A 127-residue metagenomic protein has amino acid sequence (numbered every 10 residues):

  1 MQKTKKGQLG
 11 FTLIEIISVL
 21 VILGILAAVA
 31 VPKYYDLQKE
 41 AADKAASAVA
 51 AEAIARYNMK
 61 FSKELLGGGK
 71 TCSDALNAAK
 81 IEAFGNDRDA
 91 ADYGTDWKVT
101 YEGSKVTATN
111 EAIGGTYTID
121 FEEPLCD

Functional and structural regions predicted by a protein language model:
M1-F11: N-terminal leader/signal peptides at the extreme start of proteins
Q2-K3, A30, N77: Short, low-complexity interaction segments enriched in Ser/Thr/Pro/Gly
I17-K33: Alpha-helical hydrophobic helix detector
A41-G68: Membrane-proximal N-terminal amphipathic helix
S62-G115: Extracellular/periplasmic head regions of type IV pilus-like filament subunits
E111-D127: Low-complexity, S/T/G/P-rich flexible repeat/linker segments used as non-globular hinges and stalks within
